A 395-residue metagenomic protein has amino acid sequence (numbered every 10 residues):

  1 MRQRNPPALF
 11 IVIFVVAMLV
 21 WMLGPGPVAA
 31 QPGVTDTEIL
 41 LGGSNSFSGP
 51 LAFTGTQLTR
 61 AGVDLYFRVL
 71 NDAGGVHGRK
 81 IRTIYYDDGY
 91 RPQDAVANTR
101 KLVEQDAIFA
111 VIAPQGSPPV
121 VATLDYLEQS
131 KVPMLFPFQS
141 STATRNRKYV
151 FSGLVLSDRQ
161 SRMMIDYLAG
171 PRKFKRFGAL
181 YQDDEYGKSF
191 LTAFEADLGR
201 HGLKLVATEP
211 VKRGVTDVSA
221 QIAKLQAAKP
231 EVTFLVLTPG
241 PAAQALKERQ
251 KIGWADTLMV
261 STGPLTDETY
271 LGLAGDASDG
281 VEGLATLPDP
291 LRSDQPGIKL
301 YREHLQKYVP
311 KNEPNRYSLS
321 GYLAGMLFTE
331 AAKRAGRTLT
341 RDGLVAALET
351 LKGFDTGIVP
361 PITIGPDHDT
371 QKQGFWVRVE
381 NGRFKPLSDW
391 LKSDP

Functional and structural regions predicted by a protein language model:
M1-F14: Bacterial N-terminal signal peptides that target proteins for export
I11-P25: Bacterial N-terminal signal peptides
P32, E38-L40, T54-A61, R68 (+4 more regions): Beta-alpha junction/loop-to-helix N-cap segments that form part of ligand/metal-binding clefts
G33-D64, Y86-P92, Q115-G116, L180-K188 (+2 more regions): Extracytoplasmic "Venus flytrap"
F53-T54, L58-L65, V69, D94-K101 (+18 more regions): Extracytoplasmic/secreted proteins, especially bacterial periplasmic and envelope-associated proteins
A61, A107-T208, L258-G283: Extracytoplasmic ligand/sensor domains, especially the bilobed periplasmic-binding protein
L246-G321, R378-E380, F384, D389-D394: Extracellular/periplasmic periplasmic-binding protein-like sensory domains
K307-S318, T329-R383: Segments of small-molecule ligand-sensing domains
